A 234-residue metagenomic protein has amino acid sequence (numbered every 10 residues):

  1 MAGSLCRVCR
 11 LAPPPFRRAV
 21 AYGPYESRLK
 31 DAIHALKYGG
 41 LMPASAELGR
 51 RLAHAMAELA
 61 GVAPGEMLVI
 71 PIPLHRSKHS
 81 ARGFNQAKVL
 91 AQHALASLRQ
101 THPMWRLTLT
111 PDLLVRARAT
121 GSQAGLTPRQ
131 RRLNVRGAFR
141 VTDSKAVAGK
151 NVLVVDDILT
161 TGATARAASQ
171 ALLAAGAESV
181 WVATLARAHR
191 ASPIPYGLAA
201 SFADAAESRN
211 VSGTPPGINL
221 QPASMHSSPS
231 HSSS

Functional and structural regions predicted by a protein language model:
M1: Short, flexible, mixed-charge glycine/proline-rich loop motifs that serve as phosphate/nucleic-acid-contacting
S4-V154, T161-S234: Conserved PRPP/pyrophosphate-binding segment of the phosphoribosyltransferase/PRPP-pathway fold
